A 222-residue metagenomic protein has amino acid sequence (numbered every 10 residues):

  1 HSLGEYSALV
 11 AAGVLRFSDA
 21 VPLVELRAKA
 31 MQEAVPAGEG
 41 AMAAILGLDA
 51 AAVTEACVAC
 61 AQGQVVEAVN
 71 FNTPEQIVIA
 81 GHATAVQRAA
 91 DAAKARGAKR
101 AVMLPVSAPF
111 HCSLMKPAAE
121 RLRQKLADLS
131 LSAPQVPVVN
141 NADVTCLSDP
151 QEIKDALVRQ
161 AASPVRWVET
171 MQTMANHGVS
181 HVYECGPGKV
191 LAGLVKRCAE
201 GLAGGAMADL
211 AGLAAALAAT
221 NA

Functional and structural regions predicted by a protein language model:
H1, H111, H181: Histidine-centered active-site/metal-ligand motif
H1-V10, V14-L15: Glycine-rich nucleophile elbow surrounding the catalytic serine of serine-hydrolase chemistry
A11-P164: Alpha/beta catalytic cores of group-transfer enzymes, especially the acyltransferase/condensing modules of polyketide
Q124-A222: Acyltransferase/transacylase module recognition
